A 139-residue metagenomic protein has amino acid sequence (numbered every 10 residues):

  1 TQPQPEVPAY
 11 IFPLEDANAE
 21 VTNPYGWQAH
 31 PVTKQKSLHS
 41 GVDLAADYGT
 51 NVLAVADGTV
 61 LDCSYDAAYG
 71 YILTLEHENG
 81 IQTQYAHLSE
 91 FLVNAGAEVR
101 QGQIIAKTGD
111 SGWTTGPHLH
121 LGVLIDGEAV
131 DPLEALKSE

Functional and structural regions predicted by a protein language model:
Q2-Y69: Surface-exposed, glycine-biased beta-strand/turn segments
V21, Y71-E76, A97-E139: Conserved, short, structured surface segments that act as functional micro-motifs
P24, C63-S64, F91, T108-S111: Residue-level recognition of beta-strand microenvironments
H30, Q84, V130-P132: Intrinsically disordered, low-complexity acidic/polar segments
S37-H39, A54-L92, P117-H118: Zn2+-dependent peptidoglycan hydrolase active-site motif and core
A46, E90-F91, A95: Active-site acidic-Proline motif in GNAT/NAT acetyltransferases
T50, N79-I81, E128: Short acidic/polar mixed-charge low-complexity motifs
N51-L61, V93-T108: Short, well-structured beta-strand-loop connectors
